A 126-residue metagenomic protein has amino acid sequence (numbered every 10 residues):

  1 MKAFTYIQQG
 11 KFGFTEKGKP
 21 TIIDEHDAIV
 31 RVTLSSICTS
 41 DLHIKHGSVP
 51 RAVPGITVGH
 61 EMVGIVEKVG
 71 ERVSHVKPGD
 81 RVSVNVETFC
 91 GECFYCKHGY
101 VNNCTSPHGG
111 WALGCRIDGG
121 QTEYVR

Functional and structural regions predicted by a protein language model:
Q8-G10, D24: Residue-level recognition of beta-strand termini and adjacent short loop/turns
K11, S36-C38, N102: Active-site/binding-pocket entry motifs
K11-K19: Short glycine/threonine/proline-enriched tight-turn/helix- or strand-capping micro-motif at secondary-structure
P20-S35, S48-F94: Glycine-rich beta-strand-centered segment in the early N-terminal region that forms part of a ligand/cofactor-binding
S40-H46: Cytochrome P450 core scaffold surrounding the K-helix E-X-X-R motif and the conserved "meander" helix-loop region
G91-R126: NAD(P)H dinucleotide-binding glycine-rich loop of Rossmann-like/cofactor-binding domains, especially the beta1-alpha1
